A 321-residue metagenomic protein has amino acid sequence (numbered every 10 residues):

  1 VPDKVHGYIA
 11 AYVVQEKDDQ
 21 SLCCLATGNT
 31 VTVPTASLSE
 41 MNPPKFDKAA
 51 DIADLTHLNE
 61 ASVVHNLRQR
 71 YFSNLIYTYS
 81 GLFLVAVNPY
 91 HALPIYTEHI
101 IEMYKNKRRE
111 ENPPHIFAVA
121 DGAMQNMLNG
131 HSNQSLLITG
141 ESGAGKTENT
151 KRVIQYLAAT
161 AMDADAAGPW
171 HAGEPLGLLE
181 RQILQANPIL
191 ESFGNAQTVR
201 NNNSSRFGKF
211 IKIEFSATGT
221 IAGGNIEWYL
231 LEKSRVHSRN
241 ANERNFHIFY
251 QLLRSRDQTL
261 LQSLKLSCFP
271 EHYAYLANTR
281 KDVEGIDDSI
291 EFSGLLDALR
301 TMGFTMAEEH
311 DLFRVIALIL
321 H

Functional and structural regions predicted by a protein language model:
V1-D3: Short coil-to-beta transition motif at edge beta-strands of beta-rich domains
H6-D18, C23-H321: N-terminal switch/interaction subdomains of large nucleotide-dependent motors and GTPases
